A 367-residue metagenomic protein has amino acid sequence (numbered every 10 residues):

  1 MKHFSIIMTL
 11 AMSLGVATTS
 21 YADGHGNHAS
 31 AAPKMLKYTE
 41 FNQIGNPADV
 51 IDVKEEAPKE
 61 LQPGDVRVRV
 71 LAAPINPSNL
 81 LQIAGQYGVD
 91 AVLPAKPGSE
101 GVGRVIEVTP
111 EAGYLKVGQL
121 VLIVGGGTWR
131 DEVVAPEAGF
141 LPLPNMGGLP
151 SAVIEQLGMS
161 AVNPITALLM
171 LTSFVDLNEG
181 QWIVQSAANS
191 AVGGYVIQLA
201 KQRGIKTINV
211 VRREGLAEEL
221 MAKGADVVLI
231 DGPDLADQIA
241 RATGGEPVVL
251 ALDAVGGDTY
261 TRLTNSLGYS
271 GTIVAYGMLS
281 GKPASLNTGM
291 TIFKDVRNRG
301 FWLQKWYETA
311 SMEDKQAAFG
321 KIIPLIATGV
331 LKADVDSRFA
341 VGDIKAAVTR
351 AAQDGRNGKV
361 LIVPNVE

Functional and structural regions predicted by a protein language model:
I7-G15: Bacterial N-terminal signal peptides
H25, K34, S311-E367: C-terminal hydrophobic helical "lid"/dimerization subdomain of Rossmann-like NAD(P)H-dependent oxidoreductases
P58-P74, A84-T128: Glycine-rich beta-strand-centered segment in the early N-terminal region that forms part of a ligand/cofactor-binding
L81, V92, L120-A187: NAD(P)H dinucleotide-binding glycine-rich loop of Rossmann-like/cofactor-binding domains, especially the beta1-alpha1
A161-P233: Mid-domain Rossmann-like dinucleotide-binding core that forms the NAD(H)/NADP(H) cofactor-binding site
L235-G245: Short amphipathic alpha-helix with an adjacent loop that forms part of the alpha/beta core around
D258-V330, V363-E367: Glycine-rich phosphate-binding loop and adjacent beta-alpha segment of Rossmann(oid) nucleotide-cofactor-binding
